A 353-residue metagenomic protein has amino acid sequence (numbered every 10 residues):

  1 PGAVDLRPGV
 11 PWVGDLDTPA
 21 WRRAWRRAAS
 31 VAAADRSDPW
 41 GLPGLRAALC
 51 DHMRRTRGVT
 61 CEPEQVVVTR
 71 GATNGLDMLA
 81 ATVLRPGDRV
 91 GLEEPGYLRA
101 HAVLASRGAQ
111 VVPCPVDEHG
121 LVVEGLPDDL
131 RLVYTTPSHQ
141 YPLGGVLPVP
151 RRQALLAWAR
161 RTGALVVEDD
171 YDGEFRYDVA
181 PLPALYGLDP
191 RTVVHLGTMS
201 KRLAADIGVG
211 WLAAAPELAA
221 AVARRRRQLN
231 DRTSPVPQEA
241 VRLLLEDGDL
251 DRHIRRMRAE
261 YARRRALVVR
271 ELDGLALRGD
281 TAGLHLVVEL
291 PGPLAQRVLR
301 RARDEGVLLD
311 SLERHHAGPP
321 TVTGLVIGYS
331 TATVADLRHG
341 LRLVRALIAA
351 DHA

Functional and structural regions predicted by a protein language model:
P1-G41, D51, D304-V307: N-terminal "arm"/small-domain region of PLP-dependent enzymes with the aminotransferase-like
S30-T162, E174-L188, T192-V194, Y261 (+1 more regions): Conserved core of the PLP fold type I
G187-A221, T233-V236: Active-site PLP attachment segment
A214, V287-G292, L308-A349: Conserved PLP-binding active-site segment of the aspartate aminotransferase-like
P216-A221, L250-D251, P293: Short helix-loop capping/hinge motifs at secondary-structure junctions, enriched in acidic/polar residues
A223-R227, L245-V269: Structural signature of PLP-dependent enzymes
A259-V269, A276-E289, V298: Conserved glycine-rich beta-strand-loop-beta hairpin in the small C-terminal domain of fold type I
